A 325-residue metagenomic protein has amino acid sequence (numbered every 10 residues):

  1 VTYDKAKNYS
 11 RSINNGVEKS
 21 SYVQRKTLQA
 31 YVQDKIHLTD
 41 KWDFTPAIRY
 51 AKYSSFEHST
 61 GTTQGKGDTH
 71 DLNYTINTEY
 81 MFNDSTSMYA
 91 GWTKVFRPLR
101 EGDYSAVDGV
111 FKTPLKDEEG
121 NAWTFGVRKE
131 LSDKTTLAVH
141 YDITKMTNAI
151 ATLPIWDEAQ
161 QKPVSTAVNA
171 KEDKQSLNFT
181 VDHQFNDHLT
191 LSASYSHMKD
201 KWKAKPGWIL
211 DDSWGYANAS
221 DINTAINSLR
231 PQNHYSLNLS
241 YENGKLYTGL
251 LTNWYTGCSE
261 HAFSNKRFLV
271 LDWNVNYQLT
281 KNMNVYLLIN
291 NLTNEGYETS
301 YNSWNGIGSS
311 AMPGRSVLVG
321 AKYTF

Functional and structural regions predicted by a protein language model:
V1, F44-I48, Y74, M88-A90 (+7 more regions): Transmembrane beta-strands of outer-membrane beta-barrel proteins
V1-F82, L99: Signature of Gram-negative outer-membrane beta-barrel scaffolds
Y3-K7, Y50-F56, W92-P98, I143-T147 (+6 more regions): Transmembrane beta-strands of outer-membrane beta-barrel pores
K5-K7, M81-V95, D117-P206, S300: Membrane-embedded beta-barrel scaffold of Gram-negative outer-membrane proteins
G16-K26, T62-H70, V110-E119, T166-D173 (+3 more regions): Replace "Gram-negative outer membrane beta-barrel proteins" with "bacterial and organellar outer membrane beta-barrel
D34, A90, W123-F125, N223-F325: Conserved C-terminal beta-signal and adjacent last beta-strands/turns of outer-membrane beta-barrel proteins
K35-D40, H70, E79-M81, K94 (+8 more regions): Residue-level signature of outer-membrane beta-barrel architecture
T39, F44, K145, A167-H261 (+2 more regions): Gram-negative outer-membrane beta-barrel transporters
